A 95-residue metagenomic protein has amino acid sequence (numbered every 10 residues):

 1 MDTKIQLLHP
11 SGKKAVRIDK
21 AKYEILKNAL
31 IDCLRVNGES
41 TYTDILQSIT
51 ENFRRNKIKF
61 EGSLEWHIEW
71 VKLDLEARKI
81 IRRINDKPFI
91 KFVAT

Functional and structural regions predicted by a protein language model:
M1-D32: Long, low-complexity, charged/polar intrinsically disordered regions in eukaryotic proteins
D2-T3, V36, Q47: Eukaryotic partner-binding/assembly regions in large regulatory complexes
L34-D44: Short capping segments at the starts of secondary-structure elements
D44-T50, L75: A short acidic, leucine-rich amphipathic alpha-helix
T50-W70: Short, positively charged loop/turn segments that connect secondary-structure elements
E76-N85: A short, conserved structural fragment
D86-T95: Short, cationic-aromatic polyanion-contact patches
